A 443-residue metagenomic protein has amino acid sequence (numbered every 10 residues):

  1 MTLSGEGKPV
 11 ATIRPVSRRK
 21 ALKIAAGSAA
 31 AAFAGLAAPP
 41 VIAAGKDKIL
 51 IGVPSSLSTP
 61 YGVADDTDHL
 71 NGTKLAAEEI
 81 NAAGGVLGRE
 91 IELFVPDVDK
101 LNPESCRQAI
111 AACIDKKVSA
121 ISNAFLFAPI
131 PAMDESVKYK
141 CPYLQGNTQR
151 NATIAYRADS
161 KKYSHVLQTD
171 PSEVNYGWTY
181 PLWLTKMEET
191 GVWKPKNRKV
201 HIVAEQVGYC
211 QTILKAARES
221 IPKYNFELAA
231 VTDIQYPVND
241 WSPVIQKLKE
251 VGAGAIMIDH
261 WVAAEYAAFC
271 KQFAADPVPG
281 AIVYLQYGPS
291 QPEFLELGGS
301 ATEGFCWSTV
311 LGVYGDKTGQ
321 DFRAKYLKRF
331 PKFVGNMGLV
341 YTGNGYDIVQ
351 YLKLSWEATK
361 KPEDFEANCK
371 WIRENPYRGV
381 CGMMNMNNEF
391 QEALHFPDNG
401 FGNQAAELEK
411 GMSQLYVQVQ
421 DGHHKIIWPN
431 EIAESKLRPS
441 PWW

Functional and structural regions predicted by a protein language model:
M1-K20, I24-G35: N-terminal secretory signal peptides
G52-K74, P96-P103, F125, V203-T212 (+1 more regions): Extracytoplasmic "Venus flytrap"
A64-D68, G84-R157, T169, D233-S242 (+1 more regions): Beta-alpha junction/loop-to-helix N-cap segments that form part of ligand/metal-binding clefts
N71-L93, T190-V192, N225: Signal peptide-proximal N-terminal region of secreted/periplasmic/extracellular or secretory-lumen proteins
C113-F125, Y143-G146, H201-V203, G252-A263 (+3 more regions): Periplasmic-binding protein-like
S119-V231, A281-W307: Extracytoplasmic ligand/sensor domains, especially the bilobed periplasmic-binding protein
R150, Y163, D170, F273-Y346 (+3 more regions): Extracellular/periplasmic periplasmic-binding protein-like sensory domains
R329-L339, K353-I426: Segments of small-molecule ligand-sensing domains
